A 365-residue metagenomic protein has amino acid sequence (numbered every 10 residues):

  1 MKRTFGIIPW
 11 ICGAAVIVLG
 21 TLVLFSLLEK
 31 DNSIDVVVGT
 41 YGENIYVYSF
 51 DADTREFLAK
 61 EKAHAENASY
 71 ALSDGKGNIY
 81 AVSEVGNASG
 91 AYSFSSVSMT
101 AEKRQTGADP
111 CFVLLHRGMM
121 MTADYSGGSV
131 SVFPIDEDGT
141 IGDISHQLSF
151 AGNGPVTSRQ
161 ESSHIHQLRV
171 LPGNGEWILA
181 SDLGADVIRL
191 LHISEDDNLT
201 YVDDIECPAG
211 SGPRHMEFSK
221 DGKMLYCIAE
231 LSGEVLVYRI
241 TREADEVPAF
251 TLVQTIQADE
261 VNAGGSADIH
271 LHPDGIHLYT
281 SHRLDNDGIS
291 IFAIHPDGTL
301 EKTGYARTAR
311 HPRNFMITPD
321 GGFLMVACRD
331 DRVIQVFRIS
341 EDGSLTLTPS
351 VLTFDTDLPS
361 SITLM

Functional and structural regions predicted by a protein language model:
M1-V16: N-terminal Sec-pathway targeting helices
E29-D51, R55-E56: An edge-strand/N-cap motif at the start of beta-rich repeat modules
V38-Y41, A81-V85, T122-S126, L171-P172 (+5 more regions): Conserved beta-strand positions in repeat-built beta-propeller and related beta-rich domains
I45, N87-A91, G128-S131, D186-I188 (+3 more regions): Structural signal for beta-propeller blades
S49-R55, F94-V97, F133-G142, L191-N198 (+3 more regions): Short loop/turn segments immediately following beta-strands, especially the blade-tip and inter-blade linker loops
L58-H64, T100-R104, G142-G152, T200-E206 (+3 more regions): Beta-propeller fold detector
A65-K76, T106-M119, A151-G175, C207-M224 (+3 more regions): Beta-rich, blade/repeat-based domains predominating in secreted/periplasmic proteins but also intracellular
I178-G233: Loop-centered beta-sheet repeat module
